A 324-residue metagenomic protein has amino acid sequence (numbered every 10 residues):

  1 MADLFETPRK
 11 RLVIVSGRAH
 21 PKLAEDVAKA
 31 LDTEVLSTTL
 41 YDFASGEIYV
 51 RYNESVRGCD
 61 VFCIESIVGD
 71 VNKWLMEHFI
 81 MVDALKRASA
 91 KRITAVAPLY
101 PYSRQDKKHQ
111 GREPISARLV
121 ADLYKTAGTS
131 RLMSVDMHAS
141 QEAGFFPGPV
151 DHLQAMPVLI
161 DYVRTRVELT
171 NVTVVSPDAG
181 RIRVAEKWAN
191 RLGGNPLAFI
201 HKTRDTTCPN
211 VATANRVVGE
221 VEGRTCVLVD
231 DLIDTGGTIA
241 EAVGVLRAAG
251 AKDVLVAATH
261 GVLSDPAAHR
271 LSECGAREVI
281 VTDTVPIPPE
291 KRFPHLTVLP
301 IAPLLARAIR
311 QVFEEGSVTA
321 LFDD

Functional and structural regions predicted by a protein language model:
M1-D324: PRPP-associated nucleotide enzymes
